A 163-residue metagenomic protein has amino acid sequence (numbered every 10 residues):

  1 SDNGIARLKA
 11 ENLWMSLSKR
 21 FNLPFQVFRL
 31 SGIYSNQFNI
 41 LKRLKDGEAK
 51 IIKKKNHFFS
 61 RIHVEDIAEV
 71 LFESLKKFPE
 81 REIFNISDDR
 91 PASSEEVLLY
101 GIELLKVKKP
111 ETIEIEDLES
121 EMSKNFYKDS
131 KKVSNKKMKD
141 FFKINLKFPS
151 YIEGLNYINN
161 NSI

Functional and structural regions predicted by a protein language model:
S1-Q26: Active-site Tyr-X1-5-Lys
D2-G4, R29-I33, K54-V64: Glycine-rich "substrate-gating" loop/helix at the edge of Rossmann-like oxidoreductase active sites
I5, I62, A92, V133 (+1 more regions): Residue-level signal for the nucleotide or nucleotide-sugar donor/cofactor binding architecture
L8, F21-L23, I33-G47, E65 (+2 more regions): Glycine/proline-rich active-site loop of Rossmann-fold NAD(P)-dependent oxidoreductases
L44-K54, L105-T112: A short C-terminal helix-loop "cap" of Rossmann-like NAD(P)-dependent dehydrogenase/epimerase domains
V70, S74-S123: Mid/C-terminal beta-alpha module of Rossmann-like enzyme folds, strongest in SDR-family dehydrogenases/epimerases
L99, L118-N145: Conserved C-terminal active-site "lid" loop/helix of NAD(P)H-dependent oxidoreductases that clamps the redox cofactor
P149-I163: Amphipathic terminal alpha-helices
